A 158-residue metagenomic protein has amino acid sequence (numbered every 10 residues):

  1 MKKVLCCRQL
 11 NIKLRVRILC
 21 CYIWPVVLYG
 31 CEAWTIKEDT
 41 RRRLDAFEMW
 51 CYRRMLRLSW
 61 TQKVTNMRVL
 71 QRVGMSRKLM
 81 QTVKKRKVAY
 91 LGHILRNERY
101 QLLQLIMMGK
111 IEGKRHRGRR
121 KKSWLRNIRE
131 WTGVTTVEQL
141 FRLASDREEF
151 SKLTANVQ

Functional and structural regions predicted by a protein language model:
M1-Q158: Short linear motifs embedded in intrinsically disordered, charge-biased segments
